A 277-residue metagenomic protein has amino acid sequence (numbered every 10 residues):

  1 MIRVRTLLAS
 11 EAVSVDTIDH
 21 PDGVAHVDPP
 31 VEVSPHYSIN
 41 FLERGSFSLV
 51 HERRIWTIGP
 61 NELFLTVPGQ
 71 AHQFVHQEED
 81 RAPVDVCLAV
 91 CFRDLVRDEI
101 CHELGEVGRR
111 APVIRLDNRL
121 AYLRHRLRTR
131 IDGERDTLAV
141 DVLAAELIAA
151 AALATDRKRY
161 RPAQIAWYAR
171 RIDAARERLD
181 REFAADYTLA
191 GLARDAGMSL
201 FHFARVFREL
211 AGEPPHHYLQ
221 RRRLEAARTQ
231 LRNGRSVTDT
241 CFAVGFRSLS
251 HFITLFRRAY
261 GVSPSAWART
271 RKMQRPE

Functional and structural regions predicted by a protein language model:
I2-G108: N-terminal regulatory/effector-sensing and dimerization cores that precede helix-turn-helix DNA-binding domains
E52, Q77-E78, E103-L104, A154 (+3 more regions): Residue-level signal for well-ordered alpha-helical positions
H102-Q164, E177: Amphipathic alpha-helical segments enriched in hydrophobic/aromatic residues interleaved with Lys/Arg
A150-A152, A174-D180, A185-R222, R232 (+1 more regions): Basic/polar phosphate-binding segments, predominantly the helix-turn-helix DNA-binding elements of transcriptional
R275-E277: C-terminal regulatory/oligomerization modules of transcriptional regulators
